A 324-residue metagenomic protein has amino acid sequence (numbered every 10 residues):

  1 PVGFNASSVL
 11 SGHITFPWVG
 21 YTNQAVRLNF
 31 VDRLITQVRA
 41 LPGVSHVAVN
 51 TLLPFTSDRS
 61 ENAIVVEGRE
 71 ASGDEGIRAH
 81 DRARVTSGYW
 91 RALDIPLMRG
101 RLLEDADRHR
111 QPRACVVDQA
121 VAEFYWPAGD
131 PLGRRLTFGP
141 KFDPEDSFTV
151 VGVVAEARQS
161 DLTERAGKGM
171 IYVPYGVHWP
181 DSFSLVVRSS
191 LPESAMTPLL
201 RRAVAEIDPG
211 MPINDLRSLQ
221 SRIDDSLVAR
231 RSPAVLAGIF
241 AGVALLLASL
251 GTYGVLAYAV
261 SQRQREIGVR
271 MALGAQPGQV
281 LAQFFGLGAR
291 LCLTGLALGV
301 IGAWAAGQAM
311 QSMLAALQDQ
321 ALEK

Functional and structural regions predicted by a protein language model:
V2-L28: Membrane-interface junction motifs in transport/secretion proteins
N29-A229, V235-G238: Mid-to-C-terminal secondary-structure elements that act as membrane-proximal/extracytoplasmic interface segments
V31, L216-Q220, A229, L236-I239 (+4 more regions): Alpha-helical membrane-protein architecture signal
P96-M98, L102, S261-R263, Q276 (+1 more regions): Short coil/turn motifs that cap or connect alpha-helices
V187, I223, V255-L256, V260 (+4 more regions): Hydrophobic alpha-helical interface/terminus motif in multipass membrane transporters
L236-A257: Selective detector of the "anchor" transmembrane alpha-helix that sits immediately C-terminal
L247-L250, G254, G286-K324: Small-residue-rich transmembrane alpha-helices
L250-C292: Intracellular coupling helices
